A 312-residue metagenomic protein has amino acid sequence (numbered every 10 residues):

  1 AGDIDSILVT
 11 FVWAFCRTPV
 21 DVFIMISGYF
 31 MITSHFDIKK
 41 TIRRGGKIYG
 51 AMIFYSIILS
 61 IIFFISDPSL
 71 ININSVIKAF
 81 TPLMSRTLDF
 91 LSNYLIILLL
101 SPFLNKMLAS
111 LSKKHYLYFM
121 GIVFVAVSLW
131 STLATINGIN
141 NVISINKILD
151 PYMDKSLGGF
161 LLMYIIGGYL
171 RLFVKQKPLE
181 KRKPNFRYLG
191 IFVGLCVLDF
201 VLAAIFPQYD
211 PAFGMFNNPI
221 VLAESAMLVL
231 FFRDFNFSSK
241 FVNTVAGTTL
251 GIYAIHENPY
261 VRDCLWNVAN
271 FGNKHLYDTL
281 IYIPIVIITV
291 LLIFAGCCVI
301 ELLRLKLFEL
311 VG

Functional and structural regions predicted by a protein language model:
A1-G312: Alpha-helical transmembrane segments and their immediate juxtamembrane cytosolic regions
